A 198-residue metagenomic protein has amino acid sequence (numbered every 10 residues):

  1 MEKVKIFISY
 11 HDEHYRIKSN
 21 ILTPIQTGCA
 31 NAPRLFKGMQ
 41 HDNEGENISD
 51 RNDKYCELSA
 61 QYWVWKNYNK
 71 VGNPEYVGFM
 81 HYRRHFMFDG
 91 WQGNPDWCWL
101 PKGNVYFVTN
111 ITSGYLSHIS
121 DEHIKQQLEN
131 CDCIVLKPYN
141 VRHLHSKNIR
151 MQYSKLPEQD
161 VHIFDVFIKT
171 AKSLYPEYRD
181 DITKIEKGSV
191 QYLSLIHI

Functional and structural regions predicted by a protein language model:
M1-I196: ER/Golgi luminal nucleotide-sugar-dependent glycosyltransferases, focusing on the catalytic module
